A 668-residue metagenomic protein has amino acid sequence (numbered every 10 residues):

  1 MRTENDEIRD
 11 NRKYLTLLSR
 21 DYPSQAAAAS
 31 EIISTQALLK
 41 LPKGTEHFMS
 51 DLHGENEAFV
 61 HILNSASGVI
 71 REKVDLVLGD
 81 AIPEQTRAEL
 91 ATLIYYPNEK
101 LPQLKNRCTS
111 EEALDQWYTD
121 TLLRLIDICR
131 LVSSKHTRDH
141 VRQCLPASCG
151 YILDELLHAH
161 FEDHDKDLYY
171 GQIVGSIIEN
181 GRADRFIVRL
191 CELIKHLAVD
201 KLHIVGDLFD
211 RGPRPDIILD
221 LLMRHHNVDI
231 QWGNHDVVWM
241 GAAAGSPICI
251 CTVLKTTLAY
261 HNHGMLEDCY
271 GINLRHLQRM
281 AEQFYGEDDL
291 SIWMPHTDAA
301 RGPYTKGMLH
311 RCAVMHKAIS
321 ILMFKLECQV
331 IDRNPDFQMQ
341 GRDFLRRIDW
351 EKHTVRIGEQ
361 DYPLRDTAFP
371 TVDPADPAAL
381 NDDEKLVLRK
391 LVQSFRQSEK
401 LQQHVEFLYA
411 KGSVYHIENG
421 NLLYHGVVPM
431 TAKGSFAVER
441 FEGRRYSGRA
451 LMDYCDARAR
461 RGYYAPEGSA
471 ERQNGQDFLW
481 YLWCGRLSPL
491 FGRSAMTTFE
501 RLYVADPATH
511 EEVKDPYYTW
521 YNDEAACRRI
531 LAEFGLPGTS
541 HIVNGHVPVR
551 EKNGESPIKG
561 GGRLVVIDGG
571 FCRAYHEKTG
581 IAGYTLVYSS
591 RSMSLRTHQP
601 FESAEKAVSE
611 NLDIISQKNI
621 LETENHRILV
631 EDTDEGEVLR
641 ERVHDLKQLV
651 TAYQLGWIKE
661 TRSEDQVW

Functional and structural regions predicted by a protein language model:
M1-W668: Feature recognizes metal-dependent phosphohydrolase scaffolds
